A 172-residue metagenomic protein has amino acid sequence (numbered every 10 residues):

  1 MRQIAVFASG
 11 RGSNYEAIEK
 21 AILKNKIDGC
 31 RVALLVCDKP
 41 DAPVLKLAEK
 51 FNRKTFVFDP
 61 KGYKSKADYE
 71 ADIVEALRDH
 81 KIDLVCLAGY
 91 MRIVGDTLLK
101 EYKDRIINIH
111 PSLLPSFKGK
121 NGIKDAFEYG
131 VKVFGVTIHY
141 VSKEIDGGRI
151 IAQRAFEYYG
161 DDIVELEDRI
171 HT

Functional and structural regions predicted by a protein language model:
M1-P43: N-terminal Rossmann-like dinucleotide-binding module
Y15, V44-L45, E70, K120-I123 (+1 more regions): A general structural signal for well-ordered alpha-helical segments in protein cores
G29-D72: Short, surface-exposed acidic-centric catalytic microdomains
A33, D83, D104: Conserved acidic residues
C37-D38, G62, K66-A67, H80-D96: N-terminal glycine-rich "phosphate-gripper" loop used for MgATP/nucleotide binding and carboxylate activation
A71-H80: Short, well-structured alpha-helical segments in soluble
A88-T172: Donor/substrate-binding cores of folate-linked one-carbon enzymes
